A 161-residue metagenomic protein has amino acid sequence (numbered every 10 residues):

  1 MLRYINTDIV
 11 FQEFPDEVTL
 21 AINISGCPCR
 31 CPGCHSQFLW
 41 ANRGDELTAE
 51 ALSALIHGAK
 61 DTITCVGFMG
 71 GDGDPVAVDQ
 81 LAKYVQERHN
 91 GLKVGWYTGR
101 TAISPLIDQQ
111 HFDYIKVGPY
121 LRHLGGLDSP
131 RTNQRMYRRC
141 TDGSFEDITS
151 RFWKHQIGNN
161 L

Functional and structural regions predicted by a protein language model:
M1-N23, P28, S36-W40, N160-L161: N-terminal [4Fe-4S]-dependent radical SAM core
V18, H111, T132: Residues that flank catalytic or metal-binding motifs in active/ligand-binding sites
I22, C31, I115: Conserved, mostly hydrophobic/aromatic
S36-L47, D61-V76, G91-S104, Y114-R139: Core AdoMet radical
T48-L52, Q80-K83: Charged helix-capping and loop-helix junction motifs
L52-A59: A short, N-terminal amphipathic alpha-helix
D74-A82, Q86, G125-L161: P-loop/Walker A phosphate-binding loop and immediately adjacent motor/lid segment at beta-alpha junctions
